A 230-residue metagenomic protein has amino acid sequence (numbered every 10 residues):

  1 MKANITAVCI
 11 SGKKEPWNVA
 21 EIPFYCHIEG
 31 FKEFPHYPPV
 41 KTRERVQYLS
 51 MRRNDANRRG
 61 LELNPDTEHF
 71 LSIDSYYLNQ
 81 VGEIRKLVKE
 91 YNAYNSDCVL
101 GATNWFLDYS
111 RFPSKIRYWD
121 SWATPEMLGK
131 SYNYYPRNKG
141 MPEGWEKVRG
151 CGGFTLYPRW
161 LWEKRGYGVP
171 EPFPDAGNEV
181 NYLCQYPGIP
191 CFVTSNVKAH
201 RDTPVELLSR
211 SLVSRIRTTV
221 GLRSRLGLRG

Functional and structural regions predicted by a protein language model:
M1-A20: N-proximal low-complexity "stem/linker" segments adjacent to membrane-targeting elements
C9-S11, G30, D74, S195: Short beta-strand/turn micro-motifs composed of small residues that flank or help shape donor/cofactor-binding pockets
C26-T67: Active-site-proximal specificity loops/subdomain of glycosyltransferases
P65-T67, Y94-V99, I189: Short, high-confidence coil segments that cap the C-terminus of an alpha-helix and link into the following beta-strand
D66-L78: Short beta-strand-to-loop acidic/aromatic patch adjacent to the donor-nucleotide binding site
L78-V169: Conserved catalytic core of nucleotide-sugar-dependent glycosyltransferases
N138-G230: C-terminal catalytic/acceptor-binding lobe
